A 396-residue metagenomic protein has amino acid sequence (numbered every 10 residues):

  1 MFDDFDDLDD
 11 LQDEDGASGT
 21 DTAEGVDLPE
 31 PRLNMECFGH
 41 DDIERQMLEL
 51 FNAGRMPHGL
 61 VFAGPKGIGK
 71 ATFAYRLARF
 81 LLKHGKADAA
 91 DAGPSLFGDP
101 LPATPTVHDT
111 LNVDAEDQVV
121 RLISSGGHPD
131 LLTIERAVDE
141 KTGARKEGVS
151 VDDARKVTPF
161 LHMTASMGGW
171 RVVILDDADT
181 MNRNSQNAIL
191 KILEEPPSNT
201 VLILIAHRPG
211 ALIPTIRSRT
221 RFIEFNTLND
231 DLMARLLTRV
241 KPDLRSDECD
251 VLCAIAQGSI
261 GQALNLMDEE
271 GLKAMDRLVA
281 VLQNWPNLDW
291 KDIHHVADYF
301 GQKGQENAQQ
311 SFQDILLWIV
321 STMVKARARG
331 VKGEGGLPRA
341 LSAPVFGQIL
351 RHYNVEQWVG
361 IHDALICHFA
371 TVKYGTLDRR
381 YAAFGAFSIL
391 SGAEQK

Functional and structural regions predicted by a protein language model:
F2-P100, L111-N112, E116-L122, S198-T200 (+2 more regions): Charged, glycine-rich active-site and insertion segments that engage polyanionic ligands
Q46-F51, R121-L122, V151-W170, K191: Conserved alpha-helical scaffold flanking the Walker A/P-loop in AAA+ ATPase domains
E116-V138: Conserved Walker-type P-loop NTP-binding/catalytic site
K141-V151, F222: Flexible beta-alpha connector loops of hexameric P-loop NTPases
H162, N187-V201: Conserved catalytic/switch belt of AAA+ P-loop NTPases
M167-V172, P197-I203: Loop/turn-to-beta-strand initiation segments
D177-M181, P209: Conserved Walker B
R183-N184, P214: Conserved D-loop-proximal element of ABC-family nucleotide-binding domains
